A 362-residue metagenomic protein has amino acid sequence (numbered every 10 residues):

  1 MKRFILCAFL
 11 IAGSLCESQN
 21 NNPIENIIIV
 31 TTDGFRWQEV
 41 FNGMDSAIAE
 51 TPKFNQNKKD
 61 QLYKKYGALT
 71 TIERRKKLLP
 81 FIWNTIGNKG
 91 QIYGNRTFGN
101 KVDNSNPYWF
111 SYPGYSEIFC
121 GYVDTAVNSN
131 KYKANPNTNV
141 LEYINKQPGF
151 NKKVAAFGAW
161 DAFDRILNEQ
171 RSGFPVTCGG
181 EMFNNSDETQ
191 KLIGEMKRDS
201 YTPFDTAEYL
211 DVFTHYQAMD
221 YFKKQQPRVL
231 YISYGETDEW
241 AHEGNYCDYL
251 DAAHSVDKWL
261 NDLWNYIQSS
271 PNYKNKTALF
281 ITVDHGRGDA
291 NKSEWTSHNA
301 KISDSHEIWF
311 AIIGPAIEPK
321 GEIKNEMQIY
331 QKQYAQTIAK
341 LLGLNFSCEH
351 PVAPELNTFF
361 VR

Functional and structural regions predicted by a protein language model:
M1-P23: Bacterial Sec-dependent N-terminal signal peptides
P23, Q38, N42-Y108: Short, structured active-site-proximal loop/turn typified by the sulfatase FGly-forming signature C/S-X-P-X-R
I28-I29, W37, D257-T296, I338: Metal-dependent active-site segment of extracytoplasmic phospho-/sulfohydrolases and closely related
Q38-M44, T97, S129-K131, F157 (+4 more regions): Short, solvent-exposed loop/turn and secondary-structure capping segments
T51, T282-I313: Histidine-centered active-site microenvironments of extracellular/periplasmic hydrolases and transferases
C120-K133, G173-T206, L210: Acidic, His- and aromatic-enriched active-site or binding-groove loops in soluble protein domains that engage sugars
N145-P148, A316, N325-V361: Non-catalytic, well-ordered alpha-helical segments in soluble enzyme domains
E169-Q170, Y216-D262: Active-site His/acidic residue clusters
